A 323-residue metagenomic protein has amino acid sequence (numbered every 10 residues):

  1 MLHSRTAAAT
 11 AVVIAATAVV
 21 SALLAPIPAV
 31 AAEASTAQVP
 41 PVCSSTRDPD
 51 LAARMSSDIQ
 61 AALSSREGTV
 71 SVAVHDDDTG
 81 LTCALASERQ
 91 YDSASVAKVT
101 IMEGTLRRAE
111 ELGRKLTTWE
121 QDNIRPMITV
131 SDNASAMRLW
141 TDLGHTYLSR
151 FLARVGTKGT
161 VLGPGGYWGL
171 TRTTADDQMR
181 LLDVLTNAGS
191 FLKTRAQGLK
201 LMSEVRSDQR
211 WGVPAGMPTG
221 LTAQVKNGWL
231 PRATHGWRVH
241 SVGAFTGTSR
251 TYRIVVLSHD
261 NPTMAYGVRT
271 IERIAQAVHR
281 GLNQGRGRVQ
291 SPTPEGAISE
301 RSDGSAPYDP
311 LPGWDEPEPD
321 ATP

Functional and structural regions predicted by a protein language model:
M1-A34: Secretory targeting and sorting signals
A34-S45, L81-A86, M102-T105, T129-N133: Acidic/histidine-rich, surface-exposed loop or edge segments in extracytoplasmic proteins
Q38-V70, D77, L139-P323: Penicillin-recognizing serine hydrolase domain
L63, E67-Q90, E110, R114: Short, conserved catalytic-motif segment at the N-terminal edge
G80, Q90-R114, M127, I254: Active-site SXXK
A97-T100, A134, D176-M179: Active-site phosphate/pyrophosphate-handling residues
A109-V161: Conserved catalytic neighborhood of penicillin-recognizing serine enzymes
